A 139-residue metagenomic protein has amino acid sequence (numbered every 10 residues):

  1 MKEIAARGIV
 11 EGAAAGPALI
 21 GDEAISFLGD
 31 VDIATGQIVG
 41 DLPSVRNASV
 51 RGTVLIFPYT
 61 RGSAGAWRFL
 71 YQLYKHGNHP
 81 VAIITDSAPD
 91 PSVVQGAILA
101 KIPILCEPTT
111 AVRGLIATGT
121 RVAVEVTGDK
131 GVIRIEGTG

Functional and structural regions predicted by a protein language model:
E3-G12, L19-V132: Feature captures the catalytic cores and cofactor-binding loops of soluble hydro-lyases/lyases that act on carboxylate
G131-G139: Phosphate/diphosphate-binding glycine-rich loops and adjacent basic-rich segments that engage nucleotide
